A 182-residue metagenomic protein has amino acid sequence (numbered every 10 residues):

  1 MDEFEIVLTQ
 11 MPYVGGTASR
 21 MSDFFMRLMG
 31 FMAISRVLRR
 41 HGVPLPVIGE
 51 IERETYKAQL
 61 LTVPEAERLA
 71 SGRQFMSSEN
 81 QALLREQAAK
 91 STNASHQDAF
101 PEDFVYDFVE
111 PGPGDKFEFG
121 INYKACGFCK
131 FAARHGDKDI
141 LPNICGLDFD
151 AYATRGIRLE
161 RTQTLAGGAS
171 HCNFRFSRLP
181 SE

Functional and structural regions predicted by a protein language model:
M1-H41: N-terminal, charged low-complexity regulatory/assembly segments
F4-E5, F128-A132, R155: Hydrophobic, aromatic-enriched alpha-helical segments typical of multi-pass transmembrane helices
E5-I6, Y123-K124, C145-G146: Short, flexible segments with low predicted structural confidence
A18-M26, G136, I140, T162: Conserved aromatic-histidine-acidic binding/catalytic patches
M26-R134: Amphipathic interaction/junction segments at domain boundaries or subunit interfaces
C126-G127, D139-L141: Signature for HUH/AEP ssDNA processing cores
P142-E182: C-terminal structured interaction module
